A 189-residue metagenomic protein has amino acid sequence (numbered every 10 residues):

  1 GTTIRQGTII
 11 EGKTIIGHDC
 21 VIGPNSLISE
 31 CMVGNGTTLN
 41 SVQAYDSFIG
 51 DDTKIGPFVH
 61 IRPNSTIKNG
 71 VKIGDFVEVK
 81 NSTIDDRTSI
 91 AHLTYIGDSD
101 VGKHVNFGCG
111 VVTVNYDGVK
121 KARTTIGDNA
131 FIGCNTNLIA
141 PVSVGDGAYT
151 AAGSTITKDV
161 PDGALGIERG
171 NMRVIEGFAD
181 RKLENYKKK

Functional and structural regions predicted by a protein language model:
G1-V42: Phosphate-binding active sites in nucleotide-utilizing proteins
G23-N25, E30-M32, L39-K189: Glycine-rich hexapeptide-repeat left-handed beta-helix
